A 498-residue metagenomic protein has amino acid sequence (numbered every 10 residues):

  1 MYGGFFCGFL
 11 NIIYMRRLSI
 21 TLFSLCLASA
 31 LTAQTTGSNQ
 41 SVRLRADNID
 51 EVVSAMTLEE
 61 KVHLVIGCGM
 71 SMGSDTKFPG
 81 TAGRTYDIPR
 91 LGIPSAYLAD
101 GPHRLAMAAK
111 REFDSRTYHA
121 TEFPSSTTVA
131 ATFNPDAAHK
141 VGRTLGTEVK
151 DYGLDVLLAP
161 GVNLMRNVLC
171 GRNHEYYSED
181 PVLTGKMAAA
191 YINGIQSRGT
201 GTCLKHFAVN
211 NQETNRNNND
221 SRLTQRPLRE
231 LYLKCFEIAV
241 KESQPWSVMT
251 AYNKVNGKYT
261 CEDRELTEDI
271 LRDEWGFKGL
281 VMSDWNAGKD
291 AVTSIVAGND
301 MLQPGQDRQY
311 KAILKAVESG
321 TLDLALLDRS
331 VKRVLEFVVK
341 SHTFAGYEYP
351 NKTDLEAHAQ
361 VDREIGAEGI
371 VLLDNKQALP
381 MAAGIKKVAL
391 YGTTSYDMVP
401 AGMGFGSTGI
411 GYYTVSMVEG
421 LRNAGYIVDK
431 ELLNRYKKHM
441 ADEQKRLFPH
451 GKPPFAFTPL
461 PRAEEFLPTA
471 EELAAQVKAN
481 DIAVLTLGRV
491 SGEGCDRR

Functional and structural regions predicted by a protein language model:
G4, G8, L31-R498: Glycoside hydrolase catalytic-domain context in secreted enzymes
N11-L18: Positively charged n-region of N-terminal signal peptides that target proteins for export
T21-A30: Bacterial N-terminal signal peptides
